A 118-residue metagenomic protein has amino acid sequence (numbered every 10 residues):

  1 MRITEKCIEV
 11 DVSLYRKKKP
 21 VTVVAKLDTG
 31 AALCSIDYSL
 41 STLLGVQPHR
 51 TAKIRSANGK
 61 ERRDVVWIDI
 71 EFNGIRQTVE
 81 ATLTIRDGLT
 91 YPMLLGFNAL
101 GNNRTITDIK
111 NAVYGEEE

Functional and structural regions predicted by a protein language model:
M1-E118: Pepsin/retropepsin-fold aspartyl endopeptidases
